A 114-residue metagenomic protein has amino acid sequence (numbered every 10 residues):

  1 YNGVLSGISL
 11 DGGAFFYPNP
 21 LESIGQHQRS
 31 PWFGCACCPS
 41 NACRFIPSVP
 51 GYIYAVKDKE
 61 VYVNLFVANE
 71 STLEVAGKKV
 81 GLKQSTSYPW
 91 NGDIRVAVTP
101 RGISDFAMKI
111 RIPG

Functional and structural regions predicted by a protein language model:
Y1-P113: Aromatic (Trp/Tyr) and acidic
